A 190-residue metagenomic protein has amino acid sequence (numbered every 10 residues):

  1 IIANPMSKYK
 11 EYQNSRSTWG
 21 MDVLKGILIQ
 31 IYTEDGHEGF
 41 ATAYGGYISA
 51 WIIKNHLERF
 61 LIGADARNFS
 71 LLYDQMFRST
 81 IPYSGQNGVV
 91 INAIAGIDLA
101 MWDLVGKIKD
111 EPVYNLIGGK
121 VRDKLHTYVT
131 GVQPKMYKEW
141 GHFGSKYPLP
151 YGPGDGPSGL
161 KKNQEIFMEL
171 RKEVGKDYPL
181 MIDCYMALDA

Functional and structural regions predicted by a protein language model:
I1-Y44: Structured beta-strand/loop patches that form or line metal/cofactor-binding pockets in enzymes
A3, E58, Y73, I94 (+3 more regions): Generic secondary-structure boundary/loop-capping signal
M21, I94, G159: Residue-level marker of regulatory loop/turn positions in helix-turn-helix DNA-binding domains and in histidine
G26-L28, G96, K124, G144: Broad gene-expression machinery/nucleic-acid interaction feature
Y32, D98-P134: Glycine-rich, aromatic-flanked loop segments that form ligand/cofactor-binding clefts across common enzyme folds
Y32-I108: Metal- or metallocofactor-binding catalytic centers and their adjacent structured scaffolds across diverse enzyme
I53, N68, L72, A93 (+6 more regions): General structural feature for long, well-ordered alpha-helical segments within catalytic domains of soluble enzymes
G118, D123-A190: Metal-dependent enolase-superfamily TIM-barrel catalytic cores that perform enediolate-based chemistry
